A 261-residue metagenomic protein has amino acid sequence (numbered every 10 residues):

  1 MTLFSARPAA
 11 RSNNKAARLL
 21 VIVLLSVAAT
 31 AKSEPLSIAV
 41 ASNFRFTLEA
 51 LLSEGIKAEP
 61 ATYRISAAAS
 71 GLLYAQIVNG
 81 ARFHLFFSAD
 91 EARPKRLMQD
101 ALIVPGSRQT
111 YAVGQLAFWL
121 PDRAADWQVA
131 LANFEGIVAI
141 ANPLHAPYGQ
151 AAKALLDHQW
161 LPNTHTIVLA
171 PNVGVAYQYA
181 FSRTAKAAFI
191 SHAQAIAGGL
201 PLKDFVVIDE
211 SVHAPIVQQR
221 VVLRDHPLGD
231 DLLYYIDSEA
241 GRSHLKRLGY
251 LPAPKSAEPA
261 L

Functional and structural regions predicted by a protein language model:
M1-N13: N-terminal secretory signal peptides that target proteins for export/translocation
N13-K15, K32: Intrinsically disordered, low-complexity polyampholyte segments enriched for Lys and acidic residues
A17-A28: Bacterial N-terminal signal peptides
S33-E54, G71, A75-N79, S88-E91 (+2 more regions): Exported/periplasmic ABC-transporter solute-binding proteins
P60, R82-F83, A185: Short, high-confidence coil segments that cap the C-terminus of an alpha-helix and link into the following beta-strand
T62-G71: A short beta-strand-loop structural module common to alpha/beta enzyme folds
S66, R108-Q109: Short beta-strand
